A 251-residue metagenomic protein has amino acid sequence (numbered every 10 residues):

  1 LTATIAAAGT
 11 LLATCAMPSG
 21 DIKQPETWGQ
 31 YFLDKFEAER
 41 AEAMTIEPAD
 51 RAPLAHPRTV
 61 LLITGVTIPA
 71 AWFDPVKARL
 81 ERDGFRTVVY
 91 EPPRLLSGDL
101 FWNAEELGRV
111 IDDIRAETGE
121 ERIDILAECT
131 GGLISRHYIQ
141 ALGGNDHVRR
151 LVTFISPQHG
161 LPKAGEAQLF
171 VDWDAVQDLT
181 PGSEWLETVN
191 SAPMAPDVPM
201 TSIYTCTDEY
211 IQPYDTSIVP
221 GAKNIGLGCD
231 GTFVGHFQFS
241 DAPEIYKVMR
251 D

Functional and structural regions predicted by a protein language model:
L1-A16: Secretory targeting and sorting signals
A16-D251: Lipid deacylating catalytic domains
